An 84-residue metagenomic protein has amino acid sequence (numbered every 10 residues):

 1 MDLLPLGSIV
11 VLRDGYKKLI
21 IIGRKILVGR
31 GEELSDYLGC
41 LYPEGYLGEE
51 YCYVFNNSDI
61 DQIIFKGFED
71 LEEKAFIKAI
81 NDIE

Functional and structural regions predicted by a protein language model:
D2-L4: Short, well-ordered loop/turn sites that connect or cap secondary structure elements
K17-L27: Short beta-strand-centered aromatic/proline hotspots
L34-D36, C40-E84: Intrinsically disordered, low-complexity, charged/polar segments
